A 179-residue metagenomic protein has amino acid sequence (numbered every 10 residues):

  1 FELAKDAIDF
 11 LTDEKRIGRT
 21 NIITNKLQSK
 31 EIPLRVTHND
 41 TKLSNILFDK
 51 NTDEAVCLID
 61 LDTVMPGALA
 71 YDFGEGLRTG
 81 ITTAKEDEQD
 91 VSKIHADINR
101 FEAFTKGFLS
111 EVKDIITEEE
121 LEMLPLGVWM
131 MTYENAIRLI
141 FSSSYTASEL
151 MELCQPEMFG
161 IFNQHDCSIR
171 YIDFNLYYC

Functional and structural regions predicted by a protein language model:
F1-A4, E88-S92, E118-E122, L150-Q155: Short, surface-exposed loop/turn segments at secondary-structure junctions
F1-H38, L43, L47-C57, M151: ATP-dependent phospho-/nucleotidyl transfer catalytic cores
R19-K26, L61, T79-T82, S110 (+1 more regions): Conserved helix-loop functional segments at active or binding sites
P33, H38, M65, V128-Y133: Secondary-structure capping and boundary motifs in well-ordered enzyme cores
S44-K85: Catalytic activation segment of kinase domains across protein kinase-like and atypical kinase folds
A70-K113, M130-E149: Active-site activation/catalytic loop segments of kinase-like enzymes and analogous catalytic loops in related
F108-L126: Hydrophobic alpha-helical bundle architecture
E134-C179: ATP/Mg2+ or Mg2+-diphosphate-binding catalytic cores that bind nucleotide phosphates or diphosphates via glycine-rich
